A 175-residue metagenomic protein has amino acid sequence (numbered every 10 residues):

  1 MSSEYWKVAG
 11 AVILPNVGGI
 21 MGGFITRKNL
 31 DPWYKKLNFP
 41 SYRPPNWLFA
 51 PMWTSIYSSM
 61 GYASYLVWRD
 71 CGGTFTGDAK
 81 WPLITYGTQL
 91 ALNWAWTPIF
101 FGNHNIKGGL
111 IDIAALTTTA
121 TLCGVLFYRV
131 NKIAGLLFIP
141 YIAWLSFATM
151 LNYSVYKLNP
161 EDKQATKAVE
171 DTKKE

Functional and structural regions predicted by a protein language model:
S2-I25: N-terminal signal-anchor transmembrane alpha helix
Y5-A9, I13, P51, P82-G87 (+1 more regions): Hydrophobic alpha-helical transmembrane segments
R27-P44, D162-E175: Cytosolic, membrane-interface loops and tails of multi-pass inner-membrane proteins
P45-S58, H104-L116: Membrane-interface loop-to-helix entry segments
W53-L66, Q89-L92, A115-T119: Core segments of transmembrane alpha-helices that mediate helix-helix packing or line hydrophobic substrate/ligand
L83-W96, G109-G124, F138-S146: Hydrophobic alpha-helical segments of small multi-pass membrane proteins
P98-K107, Y128-K132: Membrane-interface helix caps and helix-loop-helix hairpins in membrane proteins
F127-E175: Terminal transmembrane helical module of multi-pass membrane proteins
